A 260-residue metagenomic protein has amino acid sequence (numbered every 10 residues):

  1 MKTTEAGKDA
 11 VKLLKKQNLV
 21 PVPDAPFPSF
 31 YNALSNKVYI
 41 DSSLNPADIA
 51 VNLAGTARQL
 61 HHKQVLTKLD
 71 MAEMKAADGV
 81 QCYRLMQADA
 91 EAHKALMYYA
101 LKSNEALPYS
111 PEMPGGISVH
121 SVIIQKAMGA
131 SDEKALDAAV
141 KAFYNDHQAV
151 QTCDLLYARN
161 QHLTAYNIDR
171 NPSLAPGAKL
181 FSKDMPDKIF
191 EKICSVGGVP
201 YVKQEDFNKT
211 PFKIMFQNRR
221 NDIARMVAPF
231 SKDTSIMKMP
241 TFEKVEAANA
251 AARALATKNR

Functional and structural regions predicted by a protein language model:
M1-V38, S42-P46: Auxiliary, metal-adjacent structural segments of Zn-dependent hydrolase domains
T4, L60-Q64, H93-N104, D146: Structured segments of extracytoplasmic/periplasmic soluble domains in secreted or envelope-associated proteins
P28-N32, H61-D70: Active-site-adjacent bridging/hinge elements
S43-N52, A77-L85: Soluble non-cytosolic domains of exported or imported proteins
A50-V65: Active-site recognition of the HExxH zinc-binding catalytic motif
L66-V80: Substrate-binding clefts and substrate-entry loops adjacent to catalytic sites of polymer-processing enzymes acting on
A76-H120: Post-HExxH zinc-binding segment in Zn-dependent metallohydrolases
Q125-R260: Pan-zinc metallopeptidase signature
